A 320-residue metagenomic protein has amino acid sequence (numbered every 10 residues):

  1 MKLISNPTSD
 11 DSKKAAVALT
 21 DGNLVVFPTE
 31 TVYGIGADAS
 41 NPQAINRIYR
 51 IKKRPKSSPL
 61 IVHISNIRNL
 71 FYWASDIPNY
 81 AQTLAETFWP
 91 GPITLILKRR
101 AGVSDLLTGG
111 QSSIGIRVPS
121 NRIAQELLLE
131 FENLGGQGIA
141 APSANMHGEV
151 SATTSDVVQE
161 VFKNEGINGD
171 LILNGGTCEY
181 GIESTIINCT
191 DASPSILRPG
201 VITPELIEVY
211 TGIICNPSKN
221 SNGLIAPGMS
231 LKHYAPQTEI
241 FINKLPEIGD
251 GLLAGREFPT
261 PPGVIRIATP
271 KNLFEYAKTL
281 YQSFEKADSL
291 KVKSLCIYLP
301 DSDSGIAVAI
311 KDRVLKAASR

Functional and structural regions predicted by a protein language model:
M1-R320: Active-site-adjacent structural elements in enzyme catalytic cores
